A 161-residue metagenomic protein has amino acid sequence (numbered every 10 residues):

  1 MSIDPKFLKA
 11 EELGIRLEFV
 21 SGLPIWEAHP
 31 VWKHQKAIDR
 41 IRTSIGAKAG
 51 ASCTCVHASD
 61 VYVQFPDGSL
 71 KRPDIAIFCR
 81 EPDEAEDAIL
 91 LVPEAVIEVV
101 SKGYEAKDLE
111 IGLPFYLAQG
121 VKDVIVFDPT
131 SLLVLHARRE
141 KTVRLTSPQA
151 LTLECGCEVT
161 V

Functional and structural regions predicted by a protein language model:
M1-V161: Gly/Pro/Ser/Thr-rich low-complexity, intrinsically disordered segments predominantly at protein N-termini
